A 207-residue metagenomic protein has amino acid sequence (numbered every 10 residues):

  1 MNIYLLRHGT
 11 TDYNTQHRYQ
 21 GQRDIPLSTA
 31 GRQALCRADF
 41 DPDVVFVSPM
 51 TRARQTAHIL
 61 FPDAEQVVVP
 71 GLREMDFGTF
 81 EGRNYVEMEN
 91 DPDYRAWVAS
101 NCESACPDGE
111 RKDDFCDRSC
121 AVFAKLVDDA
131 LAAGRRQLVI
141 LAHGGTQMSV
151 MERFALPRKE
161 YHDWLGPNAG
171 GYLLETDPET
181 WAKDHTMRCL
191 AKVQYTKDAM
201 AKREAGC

Functional and structural regions predicted by a protein language model:
N2-A64: Active-site-proximal alpha-helix that buttresses catalytic centers in soluble enzyme cores
I3, D43, G134-G144: Generic beta-sheet signal
F40-G71, A96, E152, E175-C207: Conserved histidine-centered catalytic loops in small-molecule metabolism enzymes
V47-S48, D117, L141-A142: Short beta-strand scaffold positions
R52-A53, V122, T146-Q147: Alpha-helix capping/helix-boundary segments
L60-C120: Phosphate-handling substructures
G144-M148, D177: GST superfamily/GST-like fold recognition
P157-H185: Domain-level recognition of soluble alpha/beta enzyme cores, biased toward histidine phosphatases/phosphomutases
